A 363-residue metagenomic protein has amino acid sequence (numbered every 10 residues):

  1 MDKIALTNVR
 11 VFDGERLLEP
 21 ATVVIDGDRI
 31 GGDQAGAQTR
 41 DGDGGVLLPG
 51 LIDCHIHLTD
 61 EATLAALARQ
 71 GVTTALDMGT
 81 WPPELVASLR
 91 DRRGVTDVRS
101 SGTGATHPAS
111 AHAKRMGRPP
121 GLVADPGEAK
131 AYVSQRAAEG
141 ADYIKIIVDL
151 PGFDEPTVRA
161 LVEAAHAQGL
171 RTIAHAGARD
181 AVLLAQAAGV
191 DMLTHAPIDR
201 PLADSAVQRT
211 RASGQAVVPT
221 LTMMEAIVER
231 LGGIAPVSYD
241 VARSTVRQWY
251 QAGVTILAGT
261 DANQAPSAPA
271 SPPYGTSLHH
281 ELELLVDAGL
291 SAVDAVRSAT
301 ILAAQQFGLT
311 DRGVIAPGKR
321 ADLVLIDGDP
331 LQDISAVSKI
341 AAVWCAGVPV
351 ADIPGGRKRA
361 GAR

Functional and structural regions predicted by a protein language model:
M1-A5, R10-L48, G356: Histidine-rich, glycine-flanked metal-binding segment
I4-L6, Q34-R69, T73, M78: Replace "His-x-His-based motif
V9, P317-A360: C-terminal cap of metal-dependent C-N hydrolases
V9, V23, D28, G44 (+15 more regions): Divalent metal-coordination and catalytic microenvironments
A65-T172, A206, S213-A226, R230: Divalent-metal coordination cores built from histidine and acidic residues
I146-I147, G152-S244, Q264-P266, G289-S291: Active-site core of metal-dependent hydrolases
A242-I326: His/Asp/Glu-enriched, well-ordered alpha-helical/loop segment that forms or immediately abuts the divalent-metal
